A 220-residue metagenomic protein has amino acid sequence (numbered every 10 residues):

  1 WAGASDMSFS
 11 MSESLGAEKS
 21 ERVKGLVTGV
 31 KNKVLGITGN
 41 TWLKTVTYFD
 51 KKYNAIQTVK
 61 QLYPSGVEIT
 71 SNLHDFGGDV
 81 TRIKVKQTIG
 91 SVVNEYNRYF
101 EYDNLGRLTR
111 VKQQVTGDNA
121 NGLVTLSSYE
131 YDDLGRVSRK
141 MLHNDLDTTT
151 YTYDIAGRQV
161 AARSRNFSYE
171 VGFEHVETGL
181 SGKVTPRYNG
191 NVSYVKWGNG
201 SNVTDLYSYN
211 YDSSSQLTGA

Functional and structural regions predicted by a protein language model:
A2-D50, A55-A220: Acidic/glycine-rich beta-solenoid
